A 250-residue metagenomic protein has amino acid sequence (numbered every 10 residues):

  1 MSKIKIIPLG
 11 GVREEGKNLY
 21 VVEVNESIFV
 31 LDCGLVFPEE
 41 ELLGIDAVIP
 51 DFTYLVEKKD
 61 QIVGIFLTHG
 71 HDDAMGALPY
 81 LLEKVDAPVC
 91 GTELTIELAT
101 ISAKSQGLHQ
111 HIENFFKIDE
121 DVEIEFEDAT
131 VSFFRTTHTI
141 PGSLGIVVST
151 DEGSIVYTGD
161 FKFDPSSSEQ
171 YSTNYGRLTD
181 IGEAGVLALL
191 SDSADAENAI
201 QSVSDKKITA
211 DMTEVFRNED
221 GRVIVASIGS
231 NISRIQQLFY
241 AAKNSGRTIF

Functional and structural regions predicted by a protein language model:
M1-F66, H71-F250: His/Asp/Glu-rich metal-coordinating catalytic cores of metallo-dependent phosphodiesterases/hydrolases acting on
